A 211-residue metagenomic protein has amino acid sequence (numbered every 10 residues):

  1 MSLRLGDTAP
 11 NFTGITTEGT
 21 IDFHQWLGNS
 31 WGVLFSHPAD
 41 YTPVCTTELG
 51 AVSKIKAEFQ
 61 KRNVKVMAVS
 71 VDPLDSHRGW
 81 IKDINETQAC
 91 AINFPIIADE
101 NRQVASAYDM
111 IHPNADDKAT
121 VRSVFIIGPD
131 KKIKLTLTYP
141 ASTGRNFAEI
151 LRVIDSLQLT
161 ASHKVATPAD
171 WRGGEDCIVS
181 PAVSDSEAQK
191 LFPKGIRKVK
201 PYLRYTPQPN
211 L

Functional and structural regions predicted by a protein language model:
M1-L211: Chalcogenol-based redox active-site neighborhoods
